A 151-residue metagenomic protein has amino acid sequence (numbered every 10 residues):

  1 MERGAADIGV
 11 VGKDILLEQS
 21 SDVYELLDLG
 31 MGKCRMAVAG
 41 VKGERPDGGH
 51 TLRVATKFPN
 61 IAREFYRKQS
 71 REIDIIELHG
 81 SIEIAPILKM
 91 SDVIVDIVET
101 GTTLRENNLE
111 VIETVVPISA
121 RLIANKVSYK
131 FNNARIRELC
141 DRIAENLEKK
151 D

Functional and structural regions predicted by a protein language model:
E2-D151: Domain-level signature for soluble enzymes in the chorismate/prephenate branch of the shikimate pathway
